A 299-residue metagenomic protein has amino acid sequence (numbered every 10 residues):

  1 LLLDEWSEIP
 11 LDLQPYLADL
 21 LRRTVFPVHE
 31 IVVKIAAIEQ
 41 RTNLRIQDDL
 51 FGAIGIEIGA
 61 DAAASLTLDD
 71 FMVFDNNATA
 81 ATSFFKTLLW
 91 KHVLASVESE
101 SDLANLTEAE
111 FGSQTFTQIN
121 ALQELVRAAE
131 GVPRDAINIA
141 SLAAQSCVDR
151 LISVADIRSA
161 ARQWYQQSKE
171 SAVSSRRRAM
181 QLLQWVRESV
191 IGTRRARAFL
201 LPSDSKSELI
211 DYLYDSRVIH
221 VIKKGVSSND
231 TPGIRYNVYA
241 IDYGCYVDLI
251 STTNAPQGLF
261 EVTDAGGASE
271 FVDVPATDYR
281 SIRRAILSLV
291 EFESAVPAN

Functional and structural regions predicted by a protein language model:
W6-Q118, W164: The catalytic "switch" region of P-loop NTPases
E8-L11, E130, V148: Residues in soluble alpha-helical coiled-coils and helical-bundle/repeat scaffolds
Y16-R23, A37-T42, I139-V148, A155-A160 (+1 more regions): Amphipathic alpha-helical scaffolding segments
R22-F26, R127, D211: Surface-exposed alpha-helical segments enriched in charged/polar residues
F116, A128-G131, Q145, I152-N299: C-terminal leucine-rich, beta-strand-based interaction scaffolds used for sensing/assembly
I119-L125: Extended, structured, electrostatic nucleic-acid-contact surfaces
A129-A140: The conserved phosphate-sensing helix
